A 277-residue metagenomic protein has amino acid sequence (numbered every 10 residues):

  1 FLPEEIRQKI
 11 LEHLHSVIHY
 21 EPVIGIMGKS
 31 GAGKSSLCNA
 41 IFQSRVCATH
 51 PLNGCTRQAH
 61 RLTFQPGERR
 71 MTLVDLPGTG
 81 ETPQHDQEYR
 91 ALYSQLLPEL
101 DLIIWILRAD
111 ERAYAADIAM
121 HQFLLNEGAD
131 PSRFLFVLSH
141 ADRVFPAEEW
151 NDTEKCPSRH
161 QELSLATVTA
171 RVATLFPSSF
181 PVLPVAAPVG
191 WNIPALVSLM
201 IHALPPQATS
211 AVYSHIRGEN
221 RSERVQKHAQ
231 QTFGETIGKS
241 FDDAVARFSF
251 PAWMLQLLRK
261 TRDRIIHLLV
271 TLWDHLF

Functional and structural regions predicted by a protein language model:
F1-L73, L272-L276: Conserved G1/Walker A P-loop phosphate-binding module
K29, D75-P77, F136-D142: Short loop/turn segments at strand-loop or loop-helix junctions that form parts of catalytic or ligand-binding pockets
A40, E99, A116-F123, S164-R171 (+1 more regions): Alpha-helical scaffold elements adjacent to nucleotide-binding pockets in ATP/GTP-utilizing enzyme cores
T56-A59, L76-I103, L107-N126: Switch II of P-loop NTPase G domains
R69, P98-I103, A129-F134, F176-P181: Short glycine-/polar-rich loops that comprise or flank the Walker A/P-loop and associated switch/sensor motifs
I106-L165: Replace "adjacent to P-loop NTPase cores in ATP/GTP-dependent enzymes" with "adjacent to NTP-binding cores
D142-A211: Canonical P-loop GTPase G-domain recognition
V185-P188, V197-L204, G218-F277: P-loop NTP-binding site
